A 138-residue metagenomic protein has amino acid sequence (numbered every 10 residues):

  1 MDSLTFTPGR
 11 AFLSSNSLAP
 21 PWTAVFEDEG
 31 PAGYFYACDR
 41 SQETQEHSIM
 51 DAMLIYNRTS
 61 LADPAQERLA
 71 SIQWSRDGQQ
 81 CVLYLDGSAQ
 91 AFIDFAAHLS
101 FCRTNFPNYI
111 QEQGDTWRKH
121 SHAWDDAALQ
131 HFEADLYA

Functional and structural regions predicted by a protein language model:
M1-L4, Y34-D63, A91-D115, D125-A138: Surface-exposed loop/turn elements that mediate protein-protein interactions on large endomembrane-trafficking
S3-P20, F26-G30, I72-G78, W117-A138: Blade-terminus and WD-like Trp-Asp/Gly-His loop motifs, strongest in beta-propeller folds
R10-F12, I49, Y56, R68: Amphipathic, alpha-helical segments enriched in basic
V25-E29, C38-R40, Y84-G87: Beta-strand C-termini and the immediately following turn/loop, strongest in propeller blades
S60-R76: Short linear interaction motifs
